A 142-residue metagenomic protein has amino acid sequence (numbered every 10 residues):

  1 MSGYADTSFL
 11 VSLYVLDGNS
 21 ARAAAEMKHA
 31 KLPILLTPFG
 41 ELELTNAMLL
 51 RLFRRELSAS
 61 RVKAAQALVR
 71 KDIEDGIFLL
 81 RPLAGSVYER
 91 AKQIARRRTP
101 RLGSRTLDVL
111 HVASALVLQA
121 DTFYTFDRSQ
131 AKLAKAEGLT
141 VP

Functional and structural regions predicted by a protein language model:
M1-E43, A47, R51-A64, E137-T140: Short, well-structured N-terminal submotif of metal-dependent ribonuclease cores
S12-Y14, I34-F39, E74-L79, Q93-R98: Short acidic/polar alpha-helix capping motifs at helix-coil junctions
S20, L32-P33, D75-L79, R101 (+2 more regions): A general structural signal for well-ordered secondary-structure junctions
S20-R22, A67, V109-V112: A generic local structural motif
M27-H29, I73-D75, V117-L118: Short glycine-enriched loop/turn motifs at secondary-structure junctions
T37, R81-L83, P142: Conserved beta-strand termini and adjacent loop/short-helix elements that scaffold enzyme active sites in alpha/beta
T45-R96, A136: Active-site-proximal, substrate-binding regions of enzyme catalytic domains and RNA-binding/basic surfaces
I77-K132: Active-site neighborhoods of divalent-metal-dependent phosphate/nucleic-acid chemistry enzymes
